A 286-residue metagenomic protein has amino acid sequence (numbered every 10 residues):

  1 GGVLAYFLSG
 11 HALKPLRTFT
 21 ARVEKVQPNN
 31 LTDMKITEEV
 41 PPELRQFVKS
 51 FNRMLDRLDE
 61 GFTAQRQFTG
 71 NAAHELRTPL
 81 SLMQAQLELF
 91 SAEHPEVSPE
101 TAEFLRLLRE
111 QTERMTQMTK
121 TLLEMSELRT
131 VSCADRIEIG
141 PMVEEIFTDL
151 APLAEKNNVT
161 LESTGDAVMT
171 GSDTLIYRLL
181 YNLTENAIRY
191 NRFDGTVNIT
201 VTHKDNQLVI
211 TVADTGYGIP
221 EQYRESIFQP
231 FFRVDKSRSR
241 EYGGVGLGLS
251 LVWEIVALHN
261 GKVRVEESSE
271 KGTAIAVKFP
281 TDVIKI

Functional and structural regions predicted by a protein language model:
G1-A72, L76, S81-A102, R106 (+10 more regions): Membrane-proximal HAMP signal-relay module
L31, L153-S163: Short conserved segments within the C-terminal catalytic ATPase subdomain
P41, R45, D135-T148: A conserved beta-strand-to-alpha-helix junction within the catalytic ATP-binding
L128-D135, V168-T174: Conserved micro-motifs of the catalytic ATP-binding
A187-I188: Short helix-loop "hinge" at the ATP-lid/N-box region of the Bergerat-fold HATPase_c
D194-N206: Short beta-strand/loop element within the Bergerat-fold HATPase_c
D214: Acidic ATP/Mg2+-coordinating residue in the GHKL
I219-R233: Short conserved segment of the HATPase_c
